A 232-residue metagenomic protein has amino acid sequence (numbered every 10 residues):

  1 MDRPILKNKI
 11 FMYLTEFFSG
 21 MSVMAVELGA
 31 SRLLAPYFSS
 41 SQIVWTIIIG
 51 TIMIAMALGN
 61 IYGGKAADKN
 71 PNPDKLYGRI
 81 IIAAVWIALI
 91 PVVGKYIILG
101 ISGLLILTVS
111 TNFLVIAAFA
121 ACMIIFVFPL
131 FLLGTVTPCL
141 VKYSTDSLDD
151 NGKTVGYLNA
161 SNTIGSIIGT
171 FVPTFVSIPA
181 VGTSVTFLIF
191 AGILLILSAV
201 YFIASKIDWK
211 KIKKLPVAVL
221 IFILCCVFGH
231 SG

Functional and structural regions predicted by a protein language model:
M1-G232: Alpha-helical transmembrane segments of multi-pass membrane proteins
